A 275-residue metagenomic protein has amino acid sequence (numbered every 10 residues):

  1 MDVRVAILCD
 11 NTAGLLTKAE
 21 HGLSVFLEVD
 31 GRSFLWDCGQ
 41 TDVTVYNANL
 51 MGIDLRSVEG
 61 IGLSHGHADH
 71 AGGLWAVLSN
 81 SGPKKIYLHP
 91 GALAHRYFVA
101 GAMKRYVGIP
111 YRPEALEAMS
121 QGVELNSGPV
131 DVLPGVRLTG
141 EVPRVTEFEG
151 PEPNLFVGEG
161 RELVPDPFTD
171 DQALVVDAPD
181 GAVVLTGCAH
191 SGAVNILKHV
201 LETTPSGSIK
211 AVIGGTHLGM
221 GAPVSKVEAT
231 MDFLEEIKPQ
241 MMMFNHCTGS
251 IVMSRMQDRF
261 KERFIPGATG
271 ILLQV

Functional and structural regions predicted by a protein language model:
M1-L15, N154-P165, G214-G219: Glycine-rich phosphate-binding "P-loop"
V3-M51, P167-T186: Conserved beta-strand hairpin/beta-sheet module of binuclear metal-dependent hydrolase folds, prominently
T17-K18, R32-G60, A76, G150 (+2 more regions): Pre-active-site segment of Zn-dependent metallo-hydrolases
L27, D37, A48, H65 (+4 more regions): Divalent metal-coordination and catalytic microenvironments
V43-A94, T203-A211: Active-site metal-binding motif and surrounding structural segment of the metallo-beta-lactamase
M51, S81-G82, M119, K238 (+1 more regions): Short, structured coil segments at secondary-structure junctions
H67-H70, K85, V164-A173, D177-V184 (+1 more regions): Cap/insert and terminal regions of metallo-dependent hydrolase folds
L93-Q172, I265-V275: Metallo-beta-lactamase
